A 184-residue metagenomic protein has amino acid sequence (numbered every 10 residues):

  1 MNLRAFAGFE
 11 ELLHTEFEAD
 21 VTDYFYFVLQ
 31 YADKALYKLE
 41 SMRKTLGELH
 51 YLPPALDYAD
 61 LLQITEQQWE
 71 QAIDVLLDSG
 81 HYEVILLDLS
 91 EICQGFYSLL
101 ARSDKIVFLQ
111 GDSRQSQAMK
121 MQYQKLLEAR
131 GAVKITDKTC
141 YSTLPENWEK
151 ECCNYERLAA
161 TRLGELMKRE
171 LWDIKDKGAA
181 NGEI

Functional and structural regions predicted by a protein language model:
M1-Y51: Phosphate-binding loop that captures ATP/GTP phosphates
R4-A7, L56-A59, R114: Conserved nucleotide-binding/hydrolysis micro-motifs of P-loop NTPases
F9-Y24, L61-Q71, L163-G164: Charged, low-complexity, helix/coiled-coil-prone segments
Y24-V28, V75, L166: Residues that form generic nucleotide/phosphate-binding pockets
K34-K44, P53-L89: Cytosolic-facing regulatory segments adjacent to core modules
K44-P53, E128-Y141, G182-E183: Short secondary-structure transition/capping segments
Q68-A160: Conserved catalytic-core segment of NTP-binding enzymes
C153-I184: NTP-binding/hydrolysis catalytic cores, primarily Walker-type P-loop NTPases
